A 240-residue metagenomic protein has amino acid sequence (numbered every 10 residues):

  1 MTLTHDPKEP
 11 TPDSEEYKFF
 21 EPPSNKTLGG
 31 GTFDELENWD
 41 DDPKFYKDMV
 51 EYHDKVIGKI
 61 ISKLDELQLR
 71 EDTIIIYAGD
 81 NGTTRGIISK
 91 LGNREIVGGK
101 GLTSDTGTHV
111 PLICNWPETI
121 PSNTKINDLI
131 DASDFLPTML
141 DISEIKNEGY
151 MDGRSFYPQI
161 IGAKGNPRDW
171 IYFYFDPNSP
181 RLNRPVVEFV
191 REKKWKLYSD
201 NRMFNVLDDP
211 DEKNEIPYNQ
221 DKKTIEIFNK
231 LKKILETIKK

Functional and structural regions predicted by a protein language model:
M1-S133, D141-M151, L207-K233: Active-site-proximal cap/lid insertion segments
D65, I161-P167: Basic phosphate/pyrophosphate-binding loop/patch that engages nucleotide-derived ligands
D72-I75, W170-I171, K196: Beta-sheet entry/capping signal
K100, S104-T108, F173-Y218: C-terminal, low-complexity/hydrophilic appendages and adjacent surface loops of extracellular/periplasmic anionic
F135, F156: Short active-site alpha-helical segment characteristic of glycosyltransferases and processive polysaccharide synthases
E148-M151, P167-I171: A short coil-to-beta-strand element that immediately follows conserved catalytic motifs
K232-K240: Bilobed periplasmic-binding protein-like "clamshell/Venus-flytrap" ligand-binding domains
